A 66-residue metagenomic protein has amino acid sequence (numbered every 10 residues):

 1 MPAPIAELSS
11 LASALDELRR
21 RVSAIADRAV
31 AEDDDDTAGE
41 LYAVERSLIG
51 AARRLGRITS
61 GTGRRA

Functional and structural regions predicted by a protein language model:
M1-A3, T62-A66: Short intrinsically disordered terminal tails
M1-R28: N-terminal acidic leader/helix
R28-R64: Short, charge-rich amphipathic interface segments used for partner binding and complex assembly
